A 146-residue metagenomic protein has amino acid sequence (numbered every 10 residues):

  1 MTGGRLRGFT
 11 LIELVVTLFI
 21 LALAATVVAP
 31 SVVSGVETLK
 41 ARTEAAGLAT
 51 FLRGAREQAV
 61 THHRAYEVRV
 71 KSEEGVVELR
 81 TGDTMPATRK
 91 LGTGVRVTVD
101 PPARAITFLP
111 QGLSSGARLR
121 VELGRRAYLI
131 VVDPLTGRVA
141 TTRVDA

Functional and structural regions predicted by a protein language model:
M1-G3, L23, V27-T61, A65-A146: N-terminal helix-rich module
M1-L18: Glycine-centered recognition micro-motifs in short, flexible terminal segments and loops
